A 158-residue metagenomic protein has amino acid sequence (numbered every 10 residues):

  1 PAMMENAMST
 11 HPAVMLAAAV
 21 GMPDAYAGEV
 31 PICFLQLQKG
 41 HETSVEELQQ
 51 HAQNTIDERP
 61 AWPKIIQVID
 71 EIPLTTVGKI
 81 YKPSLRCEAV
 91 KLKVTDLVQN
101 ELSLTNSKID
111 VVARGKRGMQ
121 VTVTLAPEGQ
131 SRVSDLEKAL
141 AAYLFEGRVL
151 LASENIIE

Functional and structural regions predicted by a protein language model:
P1-M4, A19: Extended, hydrophobic alpha-helical segments in both membrane/secreted and soluble proteins
M8-A17: Short acidic amphipathic segments
L16-D24, I32-Q36, V45-E158: Conserved C-terminal "lid"/linker of ANL adenylate-forming enzymes
E29: Glycine/proline-rich active-site loop of Rossmann-fold NAD(P)-dependent oxidoreductases
K39-H41: Catalytic strand-loop-helix junctions within cyclic-nucleotide turnover domains
